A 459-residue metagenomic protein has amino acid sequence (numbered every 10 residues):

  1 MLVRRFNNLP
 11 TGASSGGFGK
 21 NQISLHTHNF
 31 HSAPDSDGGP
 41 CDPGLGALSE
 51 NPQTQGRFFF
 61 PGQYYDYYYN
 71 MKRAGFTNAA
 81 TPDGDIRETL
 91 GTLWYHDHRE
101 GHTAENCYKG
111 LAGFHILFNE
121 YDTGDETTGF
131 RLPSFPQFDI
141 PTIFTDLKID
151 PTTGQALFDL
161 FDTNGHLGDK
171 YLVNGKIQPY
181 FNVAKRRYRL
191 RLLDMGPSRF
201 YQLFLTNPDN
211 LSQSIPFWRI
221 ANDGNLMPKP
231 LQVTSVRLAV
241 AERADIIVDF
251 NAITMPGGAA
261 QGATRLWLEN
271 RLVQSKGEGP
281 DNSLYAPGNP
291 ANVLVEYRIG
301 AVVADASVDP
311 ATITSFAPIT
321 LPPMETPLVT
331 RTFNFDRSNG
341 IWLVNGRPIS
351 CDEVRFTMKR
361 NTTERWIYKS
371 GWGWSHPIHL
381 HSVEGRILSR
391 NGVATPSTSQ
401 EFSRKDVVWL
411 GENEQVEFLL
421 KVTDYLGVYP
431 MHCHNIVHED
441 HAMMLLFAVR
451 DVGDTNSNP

Functional and structural regions predicted by a protein language model:
R4, T11-S24, K109, R199-T206 (+1 more regions): Short, hydrophobic/aromatic beta-strand segments
R5-L9, L192-G196, Y368-W372: Asparagine-centered strand-capping/turn motif at beta-strand->loop junctions
G17-P61, Q213-T234, G288-L294, T326-P459: Active-site pocket scaffolds in enzymes
S32-F59, F144, K148-S315, T395: Histidine- and aromatic-rich segments of cupredoxin/plastocyanin-like copper-binding domains
F58-N106: A conserved hydrophobic secondary-structure block that centers on an alpha-helix together with its immediately flanking
N70-F76, D85-E88, D249-G258, K421-G427: Short, surface-exposed loop/turn segments at beta-strand-coil junctions that are enriched for proline with nearby
G101-C107, L272-P280, V437-M443: Short acidic/polar inter-strand loop motif in beta-rich domains
I116-Q137, L294, I299-G300, A304 (+2 more regions): Extracytoplasmic/periplasmic copper-protein system
